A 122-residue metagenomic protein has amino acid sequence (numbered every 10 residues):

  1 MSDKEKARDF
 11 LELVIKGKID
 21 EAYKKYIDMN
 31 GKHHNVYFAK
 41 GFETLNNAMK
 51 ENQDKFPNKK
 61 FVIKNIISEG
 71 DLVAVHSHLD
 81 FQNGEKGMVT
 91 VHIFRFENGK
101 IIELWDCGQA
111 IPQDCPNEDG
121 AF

Functional and structural regions predicted by a protein language model:
M1-F122: C-terminal and inter-domain tail/linker signature
